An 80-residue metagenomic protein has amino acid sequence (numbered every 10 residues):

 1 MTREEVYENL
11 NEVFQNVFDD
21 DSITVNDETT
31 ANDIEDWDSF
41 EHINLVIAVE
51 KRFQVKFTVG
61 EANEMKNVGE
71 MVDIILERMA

Functional and structural regions predicted by a protein language model:
T2-W37, E41-V46, K51-A80: Phosphopantetheine-dependent thiolation modules in NRPS/PKS and related acyl-activating systems
